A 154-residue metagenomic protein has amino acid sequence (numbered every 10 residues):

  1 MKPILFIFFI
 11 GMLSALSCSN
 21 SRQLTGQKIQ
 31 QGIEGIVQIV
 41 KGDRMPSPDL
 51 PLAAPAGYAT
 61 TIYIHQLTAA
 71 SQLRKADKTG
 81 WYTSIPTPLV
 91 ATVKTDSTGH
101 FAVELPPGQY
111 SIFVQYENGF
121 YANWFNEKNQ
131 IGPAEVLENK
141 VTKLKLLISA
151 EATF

Functional and structural regions predicted by a protein language model:
M1-G26: Bacterial Sec-dependent N-terminal signal peptides
C18-A76, G119-F154: Primarily secretory-pathway and cell-envelope proteins
Q72-T98: Short, acidic Ser/Thr/Gly-rich low-complexity loop/linker segments typical of extracellular and cell-surface proteins
V90-V93, F101, I131-E135: Beta-strand-rich interaction surfaces with strong enrichment in secreted/lumenal proteins
T98-L105: Short, surface-exposed beta-strand/beta-hairpin micro-motifs centered on an aromatic residue
G108-F120: A short, solvent-exposed beta-strand micro-motif common in secreted/extracellular proteins
